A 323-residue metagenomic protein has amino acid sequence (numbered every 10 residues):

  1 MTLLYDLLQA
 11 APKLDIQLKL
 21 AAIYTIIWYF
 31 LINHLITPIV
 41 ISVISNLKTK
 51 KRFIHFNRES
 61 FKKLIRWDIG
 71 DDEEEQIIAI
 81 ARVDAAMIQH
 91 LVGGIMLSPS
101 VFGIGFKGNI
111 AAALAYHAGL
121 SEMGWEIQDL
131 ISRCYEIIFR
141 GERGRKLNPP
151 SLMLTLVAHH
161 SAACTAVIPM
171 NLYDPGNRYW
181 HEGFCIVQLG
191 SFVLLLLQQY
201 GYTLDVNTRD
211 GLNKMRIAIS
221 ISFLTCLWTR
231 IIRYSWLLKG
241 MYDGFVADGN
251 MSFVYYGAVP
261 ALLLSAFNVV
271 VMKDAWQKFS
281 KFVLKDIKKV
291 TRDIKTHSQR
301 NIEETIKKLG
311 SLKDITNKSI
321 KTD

Functional and structural regions predicted by a protein language model:
M1-I186, N207-D323: Membrane-helix and juxtamembrane interface regions of eukaryotic multi-pass membrane proteins
I131, V193-T203: Juxtamembrane membrane-interface segments at transmembrane alpha-helix termini
G183-L195: Generic alpha-helical transmembrane segments
